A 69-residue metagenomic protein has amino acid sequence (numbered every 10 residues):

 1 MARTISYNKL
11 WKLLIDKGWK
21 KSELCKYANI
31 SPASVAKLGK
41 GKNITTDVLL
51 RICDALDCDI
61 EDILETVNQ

Functional and structural regions predicted by a protein language model:
M1-K20: A short, Lys/Arg-rich alpha-helix, primarily the initiator
L14, C25, G39, C53: The alpha-helix within a helix-turn-helix
E23, S34, V48, D62: Residues in the helix-turn-helix
I30-N43: Recognition helix of helix-turn-helix/homeodomain-like DNA-binding domains that insert into the DNA major groove
K42-D54: Short, basic-rich loop-to-helix N-cap that marks the start of a DNA-contacting helix
D57-Q69: Short C-terminal boundary/hinge segments that cap the last helix of small helical domains
